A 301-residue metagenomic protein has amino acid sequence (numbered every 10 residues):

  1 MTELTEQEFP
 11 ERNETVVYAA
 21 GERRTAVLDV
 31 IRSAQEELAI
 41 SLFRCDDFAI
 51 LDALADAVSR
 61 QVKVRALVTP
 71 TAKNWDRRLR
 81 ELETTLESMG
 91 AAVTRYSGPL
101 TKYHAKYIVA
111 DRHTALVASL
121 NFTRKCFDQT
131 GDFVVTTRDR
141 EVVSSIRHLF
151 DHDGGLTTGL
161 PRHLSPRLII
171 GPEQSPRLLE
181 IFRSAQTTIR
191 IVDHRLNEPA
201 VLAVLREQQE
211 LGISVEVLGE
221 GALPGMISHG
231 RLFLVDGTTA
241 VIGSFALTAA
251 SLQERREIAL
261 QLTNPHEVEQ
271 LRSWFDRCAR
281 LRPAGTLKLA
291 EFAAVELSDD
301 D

Functional and structural regions predicted by a protein language model:
T2-S33, S41-R183, V192-T239, G243-R272 (+2 more regions): HKD-type phospholipase D/PLD-like phosphodiesterase module
L4, D300-D301: Absolute N-terminal positional cue centered near the fourth residue
L281-D300: Charged phosphate-binding loop/patch that engages nucleotide di/tri-phosphates or the phosphate backbone of nucleic
